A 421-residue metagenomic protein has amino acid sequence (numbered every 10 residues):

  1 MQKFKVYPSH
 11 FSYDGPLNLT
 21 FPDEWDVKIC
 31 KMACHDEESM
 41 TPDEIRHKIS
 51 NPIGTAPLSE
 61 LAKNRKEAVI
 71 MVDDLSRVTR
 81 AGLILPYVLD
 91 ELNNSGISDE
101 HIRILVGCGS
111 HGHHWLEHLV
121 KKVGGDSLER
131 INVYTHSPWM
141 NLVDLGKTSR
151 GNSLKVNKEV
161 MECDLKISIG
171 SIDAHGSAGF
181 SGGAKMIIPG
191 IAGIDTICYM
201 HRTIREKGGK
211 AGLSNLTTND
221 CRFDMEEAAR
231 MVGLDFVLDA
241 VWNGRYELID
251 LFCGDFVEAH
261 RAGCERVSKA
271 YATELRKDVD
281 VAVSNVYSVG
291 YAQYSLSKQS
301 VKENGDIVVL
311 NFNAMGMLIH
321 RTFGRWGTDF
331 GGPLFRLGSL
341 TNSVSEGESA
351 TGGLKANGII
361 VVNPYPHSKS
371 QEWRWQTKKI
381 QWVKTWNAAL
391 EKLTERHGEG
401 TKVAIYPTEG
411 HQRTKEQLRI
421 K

Functional and structural regions predicted by a protein language model:
M1-I49: N-terminal amphipathic/basic leader segments beginning at the initiator methionine
I53-V69, N94-E100, T273-V279, S300-E303 (+1 more regions): Glycine-rich phosphate/diphosphate-binding loops that line cofactor/substrate pockets in enzymes
E67-V78, R103-G109, A282-N285, V309: Short glycine-rich or small-residue beta-strand-to-loop segments that form or flank ligand, phosphate, metal/Fe-S
D74-L85, C108-H113, S171-H175, Y287-G290 (+2 more regions): Gly/Ser/Thr-rich loops at beta-strand to alpha-helix junctions that form or flank small-molecule/cofactor-binding
R77-I97, S295-E303, I307-V308: Histidine-anchored nucleotide/phosphate-binding helix
E91-N94, I102-G146, G331-L334, S339-L340 (+1 more regions): Long, charge-dense
N93, K298-K421: C-terminal non-catalytic interaction/assembly regions of soluble proteins
L128-D278: Conserved, well-structured core segments that form the ligand-binding/active-site neighborhood of functional domains
